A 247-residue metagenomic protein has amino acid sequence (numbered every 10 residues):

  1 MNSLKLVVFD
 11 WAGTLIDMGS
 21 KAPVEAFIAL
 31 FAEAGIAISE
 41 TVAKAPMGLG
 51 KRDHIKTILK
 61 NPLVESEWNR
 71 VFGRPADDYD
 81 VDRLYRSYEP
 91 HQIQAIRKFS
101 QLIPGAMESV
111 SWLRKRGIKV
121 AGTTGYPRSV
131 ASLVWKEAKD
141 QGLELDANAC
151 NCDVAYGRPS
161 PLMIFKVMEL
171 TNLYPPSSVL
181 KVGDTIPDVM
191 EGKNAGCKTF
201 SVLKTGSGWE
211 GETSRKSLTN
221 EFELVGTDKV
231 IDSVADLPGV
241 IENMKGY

Functional and structural regions predicted by a protein language model:
M1-L4, M107-K115, P127-Y247: Asp-based, Mg2+/Mn2+-dependent phosphohydrolase catalytic module
N2-M107, S111-R116, S132: N-terminal helical cap/lid subdomain that shapes the substrate entry/recognition surface in HAD-like hydrolases
P46, T123-G125, V182: Structural motif
F99, T123, Y156: Glycine- and other small-residue-rich loops at beta-strand/loop junctions that grip anionic moieties
